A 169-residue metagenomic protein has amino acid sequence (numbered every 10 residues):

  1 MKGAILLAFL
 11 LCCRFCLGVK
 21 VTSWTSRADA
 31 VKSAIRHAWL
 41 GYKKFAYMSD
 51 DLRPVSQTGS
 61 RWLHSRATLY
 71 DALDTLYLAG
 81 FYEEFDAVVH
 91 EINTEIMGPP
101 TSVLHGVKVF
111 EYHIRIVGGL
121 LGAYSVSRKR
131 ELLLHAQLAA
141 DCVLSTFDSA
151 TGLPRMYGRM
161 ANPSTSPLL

Functional and structural regions predicted by a protein language model:
K2-G18: Cleavable N-terminal signal peptides of Sec/SRP-targeted secreted and luminal proteins
C16-L169: Glycan-recognition and catalytic cores of secretory/periplasmic carbohydrate-active enzymes
